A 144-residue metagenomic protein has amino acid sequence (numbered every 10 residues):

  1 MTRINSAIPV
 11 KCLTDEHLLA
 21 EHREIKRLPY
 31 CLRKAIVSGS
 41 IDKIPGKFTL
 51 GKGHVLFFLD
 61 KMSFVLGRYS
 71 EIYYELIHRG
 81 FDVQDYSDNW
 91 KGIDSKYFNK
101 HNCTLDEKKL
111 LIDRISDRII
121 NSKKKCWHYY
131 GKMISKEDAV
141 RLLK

Functional and structural regions predicted by a protein language model:
M1-K144: Extended, charge-rich alpha-helical interface modules
